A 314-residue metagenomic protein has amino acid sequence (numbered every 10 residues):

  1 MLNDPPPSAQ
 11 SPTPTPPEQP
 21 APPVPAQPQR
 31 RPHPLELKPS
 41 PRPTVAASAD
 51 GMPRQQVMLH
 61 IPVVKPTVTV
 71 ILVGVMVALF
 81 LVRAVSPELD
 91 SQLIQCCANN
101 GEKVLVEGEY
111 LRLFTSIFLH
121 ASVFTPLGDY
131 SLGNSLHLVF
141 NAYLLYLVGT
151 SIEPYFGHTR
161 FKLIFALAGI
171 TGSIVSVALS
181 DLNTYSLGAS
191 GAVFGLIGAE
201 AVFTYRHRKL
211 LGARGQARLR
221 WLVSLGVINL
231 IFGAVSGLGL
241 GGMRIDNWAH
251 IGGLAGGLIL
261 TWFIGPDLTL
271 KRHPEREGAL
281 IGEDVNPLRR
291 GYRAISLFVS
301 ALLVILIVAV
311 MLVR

Functional and structural regions predicted by a protein language model:
M1-Q29: Intrinsically disordered, low-complexity Pro/Gly-rich regions
L2-P5, A9, R30-R314: A detector for small-residue-rich transmembrane helices and their helix-helix packing motifs
